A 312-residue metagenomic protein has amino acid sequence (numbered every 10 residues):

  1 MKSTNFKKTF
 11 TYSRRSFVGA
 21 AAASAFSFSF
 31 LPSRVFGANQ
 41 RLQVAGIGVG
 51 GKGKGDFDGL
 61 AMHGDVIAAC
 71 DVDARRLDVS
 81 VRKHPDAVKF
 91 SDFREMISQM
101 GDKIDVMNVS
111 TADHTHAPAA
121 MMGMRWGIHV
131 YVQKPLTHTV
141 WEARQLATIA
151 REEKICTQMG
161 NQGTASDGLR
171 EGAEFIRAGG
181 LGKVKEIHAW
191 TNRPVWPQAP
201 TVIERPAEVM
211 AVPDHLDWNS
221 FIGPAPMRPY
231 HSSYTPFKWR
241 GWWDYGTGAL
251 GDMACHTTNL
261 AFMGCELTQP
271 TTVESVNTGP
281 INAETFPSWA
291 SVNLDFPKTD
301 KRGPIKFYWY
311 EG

Functional and structural regions predicted by a protein language model:
S3-S24: N-terminal secretory signal peptides and thylakoid transit peptides that target proteins across membranes
A20-H84, G163-S166, I176, A261: N-terminal Rossmann-like dinucleotide-binding module
R41-L42, G64-V66, P85-D86, D102-V106 (+3 more regions): Loop/turn elements at helix/coil->beta-strand transitions in domains of secreted/extracellular proteins
Q43-I47, I67-D71, N108-V109, Y131-V132 (+6 more regions): Structural recognition of the beta-strand scaffold that forms the well-ordered cores of secreted hydrolase catalytic
G55-L60, V79-R82, A117-M122, E142-A143 (+3 more regions): Short, solvent-exposed loop/turn and secondary-structure capping segments
A87-Q145: Beta-loop-alpha module in the N-terminal Rossmann-like domain of NAD(P)-dependent dehydrogenases, especially those
H129-Y131, T137-S220: A contiguous active-site-proximal alpha/beta segment in oxidoreductase catalytic domains
E171, K183, H188-P194, Q198-G312: Contiguous beta-strand/loop segments that form the cofactor/metal-binding neighborhood of enzyme cores
